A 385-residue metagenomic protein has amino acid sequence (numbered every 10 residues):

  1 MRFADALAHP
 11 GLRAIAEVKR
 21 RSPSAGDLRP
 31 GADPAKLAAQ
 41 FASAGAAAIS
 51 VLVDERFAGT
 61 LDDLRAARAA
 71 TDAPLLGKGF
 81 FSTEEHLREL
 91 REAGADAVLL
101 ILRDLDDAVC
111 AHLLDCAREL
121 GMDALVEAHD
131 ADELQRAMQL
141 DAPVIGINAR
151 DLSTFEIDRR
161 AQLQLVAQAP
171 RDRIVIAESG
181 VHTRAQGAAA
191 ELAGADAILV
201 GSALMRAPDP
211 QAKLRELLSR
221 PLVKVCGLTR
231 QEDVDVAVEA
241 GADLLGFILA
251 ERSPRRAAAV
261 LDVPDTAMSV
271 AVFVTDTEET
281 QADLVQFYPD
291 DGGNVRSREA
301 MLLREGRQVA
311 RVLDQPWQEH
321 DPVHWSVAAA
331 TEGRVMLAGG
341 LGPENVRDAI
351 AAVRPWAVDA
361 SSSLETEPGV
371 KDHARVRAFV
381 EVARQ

Functional and structural regions predicted by a protein language model:
M1-L75, F81-E85, D107, C116-V144 (+4 more regions): Conserved N-terminal beta1-alpha1 strand-loop-helix module at the mouth
H86-D104, C110, C116: A short alpha/beta connector and helix-capping loop motif
A149: Basic, amphipathic alpha-helix used for nucleic-acid engagement in HTH/winged-helix/SANT-Myb modules and analogous
